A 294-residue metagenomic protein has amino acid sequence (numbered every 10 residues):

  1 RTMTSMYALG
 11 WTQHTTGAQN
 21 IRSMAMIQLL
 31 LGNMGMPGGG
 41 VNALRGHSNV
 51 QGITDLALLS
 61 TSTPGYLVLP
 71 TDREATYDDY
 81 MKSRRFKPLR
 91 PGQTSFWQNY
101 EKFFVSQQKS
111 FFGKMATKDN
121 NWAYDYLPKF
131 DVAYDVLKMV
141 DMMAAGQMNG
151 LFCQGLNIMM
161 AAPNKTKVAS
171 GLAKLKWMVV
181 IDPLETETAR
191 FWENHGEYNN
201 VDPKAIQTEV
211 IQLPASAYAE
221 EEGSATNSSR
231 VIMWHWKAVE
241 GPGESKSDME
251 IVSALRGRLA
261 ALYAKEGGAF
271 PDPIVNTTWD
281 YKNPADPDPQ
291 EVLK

Functional and structural regions predicted by a protein language model:
R1-S23, L30-P37, L44-L293: Non-catalytic alpha/beta scaffold blocks inside enzyme catalytic domains
